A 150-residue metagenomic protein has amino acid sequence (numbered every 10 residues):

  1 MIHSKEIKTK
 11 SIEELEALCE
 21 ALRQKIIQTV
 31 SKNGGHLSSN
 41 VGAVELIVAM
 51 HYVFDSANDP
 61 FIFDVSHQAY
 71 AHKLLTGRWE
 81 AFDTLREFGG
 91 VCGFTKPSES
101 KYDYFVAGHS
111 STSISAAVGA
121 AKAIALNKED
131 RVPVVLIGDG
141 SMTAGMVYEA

Functional and structural regions predicted by a protein language model:
M1-T29: Cofactor-/ligand-binding subdomain signature composed of acidic, glycine-rich, tryptophan-containing flexible loops
H3, G34, G138: Conserved short-loop catalytic and cofactor-binding motifs
K5, N33, V106-A107: A general structural-boundary detector
K8, K32, K101-Y102: A short, mixed-charge helix-start or loop-turn motif at secondary-structure junctions
I12, K32-N33, V135-L136: A short, structure-level motif marking secondary-structure boundaries and short turns
Q28-L37: Asp/Glu-centered strand-loop micro-motifs enriched in Gly/Pro and often flanked by an aromatic residue
L37-A150: Cofactor-binding active-site loop characterized by glycine-rich and histidine/acidic residues
